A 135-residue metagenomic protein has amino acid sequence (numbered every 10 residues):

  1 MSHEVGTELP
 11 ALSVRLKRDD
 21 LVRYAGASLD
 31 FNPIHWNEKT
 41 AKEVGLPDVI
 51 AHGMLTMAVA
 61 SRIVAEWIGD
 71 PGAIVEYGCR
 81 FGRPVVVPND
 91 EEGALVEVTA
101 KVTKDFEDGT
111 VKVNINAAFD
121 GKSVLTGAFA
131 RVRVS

Functional and structural regions predicted by a protein language model:
M1-A51: Catalytic strand-loop segment that frames the active site of acyl-thioester-processing enzymes
M1-L9, D90-S135: HotDog/MaoC-like acyl-thioester-processing domains
S13-R15, R80, R131-R133: Generic structural detector for well-ordered beta-strands
V14, P84, E107: Residues that form or immediately flank small-molecule/cofactor binding pockets and catalytic motifs
P47, T56-V102: Hydrophobic beta-strand-centered segment that forms part of the acyl-chain substrate-binding groove
I50-T56, F119-S123: Noncatalytic linker/hinge segments flanking ATPase motor cores
A51, A73, E107-G109: Short loop/turn segments at connectors of secondary-structure elements within structured domains
